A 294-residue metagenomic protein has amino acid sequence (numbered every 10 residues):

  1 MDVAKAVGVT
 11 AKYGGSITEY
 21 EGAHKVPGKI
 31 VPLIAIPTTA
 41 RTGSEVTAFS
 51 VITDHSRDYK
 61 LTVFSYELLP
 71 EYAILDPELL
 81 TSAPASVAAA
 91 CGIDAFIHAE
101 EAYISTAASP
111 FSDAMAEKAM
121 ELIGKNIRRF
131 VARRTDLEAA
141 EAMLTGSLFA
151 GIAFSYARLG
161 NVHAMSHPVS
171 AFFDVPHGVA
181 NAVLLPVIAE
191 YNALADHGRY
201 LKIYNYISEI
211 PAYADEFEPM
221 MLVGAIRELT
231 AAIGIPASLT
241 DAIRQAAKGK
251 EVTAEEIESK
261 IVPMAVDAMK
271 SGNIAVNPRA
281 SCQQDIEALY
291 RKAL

Functional and structural regions predicted by a protein language model:
M1-E78: Glycine/threonine-rich beta-strand-loop-alpha-helix active-site module that forms ligand/phosphate-binding
D2-V9, L33-I34, V46-S50, A90 (+6 more regions): Residues on a specific face of well-ordered alpha-helices
F49-A157, K248, V252-T253: Carboxylate- and glycine-rich phosphate/diphosphate-binding segment that chelates Mg2+/Mn2+
A102-E228: Active-site segments that bind and position negatively charged phosphate/pyrophosphate groups
I210-L294: C-terminal charged capping/lid subdomain of soluble metabolic enzymes
